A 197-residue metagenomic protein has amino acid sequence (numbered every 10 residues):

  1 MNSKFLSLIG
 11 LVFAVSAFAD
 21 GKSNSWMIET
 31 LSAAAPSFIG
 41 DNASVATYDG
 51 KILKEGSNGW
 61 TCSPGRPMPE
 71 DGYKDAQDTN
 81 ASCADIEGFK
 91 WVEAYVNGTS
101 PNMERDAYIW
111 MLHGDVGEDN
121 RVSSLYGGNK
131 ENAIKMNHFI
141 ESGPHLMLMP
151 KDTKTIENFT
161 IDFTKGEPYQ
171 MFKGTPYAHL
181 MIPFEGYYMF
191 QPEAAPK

Functional and structural regions predicted by a protein language model:
M1-S7: Bacterial N-terminal signal peptides that target proteins for export
G10-V12: Short, linear, compositionally biased motifs with a strong N-terminal bias
A14-S16: N-terminal signal peptide c-region/cleavage motif recognized by signal peptidases
D20-K197: Primary mode marks residue(s) on the alpha4-beta5-alpha5 output face of response regulator receiver
